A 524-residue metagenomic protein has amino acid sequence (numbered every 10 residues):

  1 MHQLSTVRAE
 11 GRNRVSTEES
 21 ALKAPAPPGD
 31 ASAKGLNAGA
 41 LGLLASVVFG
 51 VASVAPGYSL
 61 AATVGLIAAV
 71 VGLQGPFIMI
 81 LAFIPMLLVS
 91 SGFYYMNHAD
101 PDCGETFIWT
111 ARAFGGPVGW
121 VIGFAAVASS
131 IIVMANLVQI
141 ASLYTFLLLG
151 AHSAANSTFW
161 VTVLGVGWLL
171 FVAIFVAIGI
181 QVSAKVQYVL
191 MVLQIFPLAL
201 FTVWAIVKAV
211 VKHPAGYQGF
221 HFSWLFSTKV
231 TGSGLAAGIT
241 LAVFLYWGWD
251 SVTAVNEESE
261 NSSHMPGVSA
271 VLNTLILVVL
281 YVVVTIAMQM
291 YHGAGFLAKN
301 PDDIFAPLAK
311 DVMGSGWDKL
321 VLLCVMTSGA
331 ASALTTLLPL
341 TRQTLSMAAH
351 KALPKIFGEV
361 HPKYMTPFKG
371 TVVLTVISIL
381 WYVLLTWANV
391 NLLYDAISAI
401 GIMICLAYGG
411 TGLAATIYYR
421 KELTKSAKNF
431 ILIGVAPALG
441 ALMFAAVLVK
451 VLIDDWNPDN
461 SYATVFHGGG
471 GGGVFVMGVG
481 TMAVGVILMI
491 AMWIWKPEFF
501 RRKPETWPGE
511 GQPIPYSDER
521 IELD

Functional and structural regions predicted by a protein language model:
H2-G65, A69-Q74, M86-S91, G219 (+1 more regions): Membrane-interface "cap" regions at the ends of multi-pass membrane proteins
Q3, V7-R12, E18, I108-A111 (+7 more regions): Helix-loop-helix connectors at the membrane interface of multi-pass transporters/channels
S32, P76, G150-W160, V189-L322: Helix-loop-helix junctions that connect adjacent transmembrane segments in multi-pass membrane transporters
P56-V161, N273-V279, G473-V486: Extracellular loop-to-transmembrane helix junctions
D102, A125-I140, Y246-S259, G316-K355 (+1 more regions): Membrane-helix boundary/coupling elements in multi-pass transport proteins
I108-A111, G115, F146-H152, S223-L225 (+2 more regions): TM-loop-TM module centered on a large, flexible mid-protein loop between adjacent transmembrane helices in multi-pass
W160-Y217, A270-T274, G401-Y408, Y418 (+1 more regions): Membrane-interface loop-to-helix entry segments
F357-Y364, Y408-P458, F466-V474: C-terminal membrane-solvent junction of multi-pass transporters and transport-like membrane proteins
